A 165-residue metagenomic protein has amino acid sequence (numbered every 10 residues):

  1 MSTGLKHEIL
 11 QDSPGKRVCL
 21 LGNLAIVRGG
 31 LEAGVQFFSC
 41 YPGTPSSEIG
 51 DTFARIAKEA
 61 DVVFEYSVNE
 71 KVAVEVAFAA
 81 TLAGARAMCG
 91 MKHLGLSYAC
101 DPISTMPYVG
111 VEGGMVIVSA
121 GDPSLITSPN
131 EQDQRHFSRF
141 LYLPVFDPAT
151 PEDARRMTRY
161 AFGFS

Functional and structural regions predicted by a protein language model:
M1-T158: Thiamine diphosphate
